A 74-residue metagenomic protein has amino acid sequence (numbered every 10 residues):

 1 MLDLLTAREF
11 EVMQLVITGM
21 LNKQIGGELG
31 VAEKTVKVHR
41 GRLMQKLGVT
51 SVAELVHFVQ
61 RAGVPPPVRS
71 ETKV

Functional and structural regions predicted by a protein language model:
M1-K34: Helix-turn-helix DNA-binding segment
L21-E54: Recognition helix of helix-turn-helix DNA-binding domains
M44-V74: Basic, Lys/Arg-enriched C-terminal extension of HTH/homeodomain DNA-binding domains
